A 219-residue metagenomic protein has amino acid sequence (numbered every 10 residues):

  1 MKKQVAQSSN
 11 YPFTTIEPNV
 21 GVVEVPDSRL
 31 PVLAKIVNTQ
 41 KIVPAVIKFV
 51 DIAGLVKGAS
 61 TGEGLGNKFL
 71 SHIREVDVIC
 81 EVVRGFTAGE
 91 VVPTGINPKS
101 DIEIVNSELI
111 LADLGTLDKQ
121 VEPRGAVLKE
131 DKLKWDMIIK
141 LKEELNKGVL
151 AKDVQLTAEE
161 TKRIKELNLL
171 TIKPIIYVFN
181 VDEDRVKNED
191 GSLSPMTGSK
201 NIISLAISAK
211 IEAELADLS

Functional and structural regions predicted by a protein language model:
M1, P123-S219: C-terminal-of-GTPase-core extension/linker across diverse P-loop GTPases
M1-P93, K99, N106-E108, L117-K119: Conserved G1/Walker A P-loop phosphate-binding module
P26-D27, N97, T157, S219: Helix N-terminus capping/helix-initiation residues
I96-L109, K129, L133, L150: Buried, small/hydrophobic-residue-enriched core segments of structured protein domains
